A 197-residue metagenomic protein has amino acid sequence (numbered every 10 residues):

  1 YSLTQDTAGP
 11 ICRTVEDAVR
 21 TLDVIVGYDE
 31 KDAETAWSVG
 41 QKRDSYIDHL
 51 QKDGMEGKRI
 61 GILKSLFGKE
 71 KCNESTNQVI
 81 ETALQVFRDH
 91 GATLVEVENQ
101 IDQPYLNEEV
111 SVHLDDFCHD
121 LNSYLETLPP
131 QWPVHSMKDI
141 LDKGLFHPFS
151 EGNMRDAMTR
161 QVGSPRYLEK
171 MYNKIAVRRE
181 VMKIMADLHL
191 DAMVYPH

Functional and structural regions predicted by a protein language model:
Y1-Q78: A short helix-breaking turn/cap at a secondary-structure junction
V19-D23, L84, N122, M182: Non-transmembrane alpha-helical segments in soluble domains of secreted/periplasmic/extracellular proteins
D32-V39, V97-V110, R155-V162: Flexible, acidic loop-helix segments that line cofactor/substrate-binding pockets
H49-S65, L114-V177, M182: Short helix-loop capping/hinge segments that flank enzyme active sites or metal/cofactor-binding pockets
K71-T76, Y105-F117: Short glycine/threonine-rich loop-to-helix capping motif typified by GTGT followed within a few residues by an Asp-Pro
F87: Phosphate-binding active sites in nucleotide-utilizing proteins
L188-L190: Short, high-confidence coil segments that cap the C-terminus of an alpha-helix and link into the following beta-strand
